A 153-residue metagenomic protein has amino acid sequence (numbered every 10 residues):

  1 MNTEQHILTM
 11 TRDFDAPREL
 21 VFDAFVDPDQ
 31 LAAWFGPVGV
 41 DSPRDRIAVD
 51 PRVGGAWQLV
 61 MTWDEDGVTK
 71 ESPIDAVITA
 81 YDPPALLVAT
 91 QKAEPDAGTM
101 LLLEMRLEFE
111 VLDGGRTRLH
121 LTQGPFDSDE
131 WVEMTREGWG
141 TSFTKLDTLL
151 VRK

Functional and structural regions predicted by a protein language model:
M1-Q5, T148-K153: Basic/polar N-terminal segments that are highly enriched at the extreme N-terminus, encompassing both cleavable
M1-S42: Hydrophobic ligand-binding cavity/cleft-lining segments
D15, P83-P84, L112-G115: Short strand-connecting beta-turns/loops that link adjacent beta-strands
V21, L31, W57-L59, I78 (+4 more regions): Hydrophobic pocket/interface hotspot
V26, F143-V151: Short amphipathic alpha-helical signal-transduction/dimerization elements
R44-K92: Glycine-rich portal/gate segments that line the openings of hydrophobic small-molecule binding cavities
V88-G140: Beta-strand/loop substructures that line and gate deep hydrophobic ligand-binding cavities in soluble
